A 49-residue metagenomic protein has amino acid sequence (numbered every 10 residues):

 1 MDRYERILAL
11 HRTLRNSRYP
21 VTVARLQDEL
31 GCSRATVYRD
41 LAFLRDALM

Functional and structural regions predicted by a protein language model:
M1-M49: Short, basic/aromatic recognition patches that contact phosphate-bearing ligands
